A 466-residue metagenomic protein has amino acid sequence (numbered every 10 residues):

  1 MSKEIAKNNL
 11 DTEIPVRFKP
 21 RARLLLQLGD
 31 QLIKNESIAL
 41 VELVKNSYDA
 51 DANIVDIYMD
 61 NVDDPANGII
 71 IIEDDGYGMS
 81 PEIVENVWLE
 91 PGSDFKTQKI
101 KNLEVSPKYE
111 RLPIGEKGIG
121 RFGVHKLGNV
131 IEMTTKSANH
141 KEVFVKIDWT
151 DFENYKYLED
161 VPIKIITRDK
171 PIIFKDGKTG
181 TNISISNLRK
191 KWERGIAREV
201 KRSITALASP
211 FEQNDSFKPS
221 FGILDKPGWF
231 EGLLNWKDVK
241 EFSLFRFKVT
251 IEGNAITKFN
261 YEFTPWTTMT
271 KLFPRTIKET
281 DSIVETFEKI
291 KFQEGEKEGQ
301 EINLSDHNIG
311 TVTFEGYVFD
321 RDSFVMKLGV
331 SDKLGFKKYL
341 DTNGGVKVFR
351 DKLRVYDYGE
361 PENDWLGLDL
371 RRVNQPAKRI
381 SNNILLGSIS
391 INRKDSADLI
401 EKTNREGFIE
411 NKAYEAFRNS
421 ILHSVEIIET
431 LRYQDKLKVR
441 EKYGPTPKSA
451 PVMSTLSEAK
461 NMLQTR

Functional and structural regions predicted by a protein language model:
M1-I5, L10, I14, I283-R466: Charged regulatory segments coupled to nucleotide-binding catalytic modules in large multidomain enzymes
M1-N187, E193-G195, K201-R202, S209: GHKL (Bergerat-fold) ATPase N-terminal catalytic module, capturing the glycine-rich phosphate-binding loop and acidic
V41, K101, Q213-G228, Q434-G444: Short glycine-rich, low-complexity/disordered patches
D60-V62, K136, G222-K226, N392: Short loop/turn motifs enriched for small/polar and acidic residues
L127-I131, T179-G180, D215-F217, N343-G345 (+2 more regions): Short glycine-/polar-rich loops that comprise or flank the Walker A/P-loop and associated switch/sensor motifs
D148-Y155, N235-F245, E360-D364: A short, sequence-level motif marking secondary-structure junctions
I173-K338: Glycine/threonine-rich ATP-lid/beta-loop region of ATP-binding domains
